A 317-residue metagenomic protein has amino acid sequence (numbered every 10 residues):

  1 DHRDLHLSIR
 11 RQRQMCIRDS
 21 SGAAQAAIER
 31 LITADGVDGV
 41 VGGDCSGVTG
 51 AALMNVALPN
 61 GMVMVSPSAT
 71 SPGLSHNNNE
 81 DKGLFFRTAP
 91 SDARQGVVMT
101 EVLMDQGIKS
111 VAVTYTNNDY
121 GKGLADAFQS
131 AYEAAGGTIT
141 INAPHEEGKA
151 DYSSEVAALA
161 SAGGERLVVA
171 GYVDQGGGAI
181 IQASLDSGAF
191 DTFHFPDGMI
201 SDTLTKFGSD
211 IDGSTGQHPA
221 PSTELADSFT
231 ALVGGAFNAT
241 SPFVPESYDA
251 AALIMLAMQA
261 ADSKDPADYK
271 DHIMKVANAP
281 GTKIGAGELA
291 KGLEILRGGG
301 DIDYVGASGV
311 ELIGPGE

Functional and structural regions predicted by a protein language model:
D1-H6: Short, exposed "boundary/linker" segments that immediately precede the start of a downstream structural module
S8-Q14, R18-E317: Extracytosolic ligand-binding ectodomains
